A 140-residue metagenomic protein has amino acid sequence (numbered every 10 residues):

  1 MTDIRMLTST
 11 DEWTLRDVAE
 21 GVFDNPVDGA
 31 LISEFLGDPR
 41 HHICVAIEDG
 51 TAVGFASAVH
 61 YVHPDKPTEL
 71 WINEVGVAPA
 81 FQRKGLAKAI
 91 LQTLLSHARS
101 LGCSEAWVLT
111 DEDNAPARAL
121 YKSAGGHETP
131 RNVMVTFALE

Functional and structural regions predicted by a protein language model:
T2-T68, N73, L91-T93, H97: Acetyl-CoA-dependent GNAT
V45-I47, M134-A138: Short, well-ordered beta-strand micro-motif
H60-H63, A80, D113-A115, E140: Short coil/turn motifs at secondary-structure junctions
V75-V77, T110: Hydrophobic adenine-recognition pocket in adenosine-nucleotide-binding enzymes
V77, R83-S96, A119-S123: Conserved acetyl-CoA-binding loop-helix of GNAT-fold acetyltransferases
K88, E112-R131: Conserved active-site alpha-helix within GNAT-family acetyltransferase domains
R99-L109: Conserved GNAT acetyl-CoA-binding A-motif
W107-A117, T136-L139: Conserved beta-strand-loop-alpha-helix junction that forms the acyl-donor binding cleft
